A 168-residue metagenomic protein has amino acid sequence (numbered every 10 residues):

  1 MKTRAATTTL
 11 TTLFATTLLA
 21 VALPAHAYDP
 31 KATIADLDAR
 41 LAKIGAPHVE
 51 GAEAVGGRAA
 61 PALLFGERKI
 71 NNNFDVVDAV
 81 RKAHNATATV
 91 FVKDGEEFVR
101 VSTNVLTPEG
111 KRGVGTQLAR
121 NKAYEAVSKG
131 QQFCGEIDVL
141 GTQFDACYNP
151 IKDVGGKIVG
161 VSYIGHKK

Functional and structural regions predicted by a protein language model:
M1-T8: N-terminal secretory signal peptides that target proteins for export/translocation
T11-V21: Bacterial N-terminal signal peptides
V21-A27: Sec/Tat signal peptide C-region and signal peptidase I cleavage site
Y28-I70, V105-E109: Extracellular/periplasmic ligand-binding regions of membrane signal-transduction receptors
T33, D38-G51, V77-F98, C134-E136: Short N-terminal helix-loop-first-beta-strand/juxtamembrane motif that initiates sensory/input modules
L64-K69, Q143-K168: Conserved beta-strands of PAS-like sensory domains
N71-N85, S102-G141: Extracytoplasmic/periplasmic sensor domains and loops in membrane signaling proteins
V90-V92, V105, P150-I151: Hydrophobic beta-strand positions
